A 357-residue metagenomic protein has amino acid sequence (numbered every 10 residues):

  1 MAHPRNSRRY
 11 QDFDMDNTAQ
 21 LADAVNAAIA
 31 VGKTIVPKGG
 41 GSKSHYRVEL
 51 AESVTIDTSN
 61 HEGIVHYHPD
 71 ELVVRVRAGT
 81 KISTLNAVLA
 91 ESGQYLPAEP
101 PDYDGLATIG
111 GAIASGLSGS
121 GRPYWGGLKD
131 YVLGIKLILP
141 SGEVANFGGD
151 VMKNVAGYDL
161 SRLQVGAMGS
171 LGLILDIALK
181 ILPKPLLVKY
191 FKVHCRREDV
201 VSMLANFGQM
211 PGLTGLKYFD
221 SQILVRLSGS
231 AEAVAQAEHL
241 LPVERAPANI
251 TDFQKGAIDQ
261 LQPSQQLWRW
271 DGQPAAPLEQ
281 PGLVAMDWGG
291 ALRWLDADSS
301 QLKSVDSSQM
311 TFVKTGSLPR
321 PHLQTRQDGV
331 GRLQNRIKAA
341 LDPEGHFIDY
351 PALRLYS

Functional and structural regions predicted by a protein language model:
S7-P37, T58-D104, L117-D150, P185-V193 (+1 more regions): N-terminal glycine-rich flavin-associated loop
D12-F13, V74-V76, K189-H194, S221-L240 (+4 more regions): Short cationic amphipathic helices and targeting signals
P37, T214-D220, V284-W288: Short beta-strand
H45: Basic, alpha-helical nucleic-acid-binding regions used in initiation and control of genome expression
E49-A51, S59, D104, E244-S357: Conserved glycine-rich FAD pyrophosphate-binding loop
S83-L85, E198-M203, A231-H239, A275-P281 (+1 more regions): Short, conserved charged micro-motifs
A114, L133-S264: C-terminal substrate-binding/cap subdomain adjacent to the FAD-binding core in PCMH-type and related FAD-linked
